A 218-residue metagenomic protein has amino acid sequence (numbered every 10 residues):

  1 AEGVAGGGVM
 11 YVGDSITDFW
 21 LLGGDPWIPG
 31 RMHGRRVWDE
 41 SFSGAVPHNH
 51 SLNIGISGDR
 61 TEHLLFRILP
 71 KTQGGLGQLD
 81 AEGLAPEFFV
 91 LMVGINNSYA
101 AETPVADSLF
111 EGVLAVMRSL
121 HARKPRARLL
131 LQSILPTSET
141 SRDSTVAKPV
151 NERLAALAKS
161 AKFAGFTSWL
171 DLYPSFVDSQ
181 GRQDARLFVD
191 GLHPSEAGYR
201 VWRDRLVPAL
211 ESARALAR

Functional and structural regions predicted by a protein language model:
A1-S57, E62-L84: Serine-esterase "nucleophile elbow" of acetyl-processing enzymes
G8-G13, T17, H50-G55, E87-V93 (+2 more regions): Structural recognition of the beta-strand scaffold that forms the well-ordered cores of secreted hydrolase catalytic
P47, P125-R126, F163-A164: Proline-centered flexible-loop/turn and helix-kink motifs
S51-I56, R60, G94-L109, T137-D143: Surface-exposed cleft-lining segments at the edges of enzyme active sites
H63-A106, L114-M117, R128-Q132, S195-R218: N-terminal/domain-start segments enriched in small and hydrophobic, helix-friendly residues, covering either
V90-Y99, M117-V150, Y173-F176: Active-site segments of SGNH/GDSL-like serine hydrolases that catalyze O-acetyl group transfer/hydrolysis on lipids
V105-A115, V146-N151: Charged helix-capping and loop-helix junction motifs
P136-R218: Catalytic His-Asp segment of secreted/periplasmic serine-dependent ester chemistry enzymes
